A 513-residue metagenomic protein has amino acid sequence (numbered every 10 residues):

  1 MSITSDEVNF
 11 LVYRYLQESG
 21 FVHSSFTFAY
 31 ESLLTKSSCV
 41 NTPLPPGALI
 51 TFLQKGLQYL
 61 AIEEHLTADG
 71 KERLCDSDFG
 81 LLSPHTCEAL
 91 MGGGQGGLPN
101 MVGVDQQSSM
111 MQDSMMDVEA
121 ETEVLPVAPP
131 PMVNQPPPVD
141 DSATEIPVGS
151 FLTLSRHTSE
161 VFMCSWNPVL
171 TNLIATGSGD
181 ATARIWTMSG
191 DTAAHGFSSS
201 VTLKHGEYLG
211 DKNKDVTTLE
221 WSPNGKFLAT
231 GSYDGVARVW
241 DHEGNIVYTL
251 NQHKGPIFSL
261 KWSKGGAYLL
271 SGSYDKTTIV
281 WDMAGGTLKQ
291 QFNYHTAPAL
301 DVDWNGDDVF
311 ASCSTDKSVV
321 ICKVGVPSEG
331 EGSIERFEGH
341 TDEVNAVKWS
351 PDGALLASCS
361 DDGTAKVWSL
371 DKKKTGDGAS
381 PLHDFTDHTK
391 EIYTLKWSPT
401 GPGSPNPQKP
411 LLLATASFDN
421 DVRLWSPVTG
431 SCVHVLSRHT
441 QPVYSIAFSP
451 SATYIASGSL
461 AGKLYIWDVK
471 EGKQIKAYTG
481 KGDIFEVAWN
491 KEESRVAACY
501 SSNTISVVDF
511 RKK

Functional and structural regions predicted by a protein language model:
M1-T153, Y500-N503, V508-D509: Eukaryotic adaptor/scaffold assembly regions
G149-L152, A194-S200, V247-Y248, K289-Q290 (+5 more regions): A structural motif specific to WD40 beta-propellers
S150, E160, L170, K212-D215 (+18 more regions): WD40/WD-repeat beta-propeller blade-loop signature
L154-V161, L203-V216, N251-I257, N293-A299 (+4 more regions): WD40/WD-repeat beta-propeller blade N-cap
S165-T171, E220-G225, K261-G266, V302-D308 (+5 more regions): Loop/turn segments within WD40 beta-propeller blades
G177-D180, G231-D234, S271-D275, C313-D316 (+4 more regions): Conserved strand-to-loop turn within each blade of WD40 beta-propeller repeats
A183-M188, A237-D241, L260, T278-D282 (+7 more regions): WD40-repeat beta-propellers
F485-K513: Blade-level signature of beta-propeller repeat domains, shared across WD40, Kelch, NHL, RCC1 and BNR/Asp-box propellers
